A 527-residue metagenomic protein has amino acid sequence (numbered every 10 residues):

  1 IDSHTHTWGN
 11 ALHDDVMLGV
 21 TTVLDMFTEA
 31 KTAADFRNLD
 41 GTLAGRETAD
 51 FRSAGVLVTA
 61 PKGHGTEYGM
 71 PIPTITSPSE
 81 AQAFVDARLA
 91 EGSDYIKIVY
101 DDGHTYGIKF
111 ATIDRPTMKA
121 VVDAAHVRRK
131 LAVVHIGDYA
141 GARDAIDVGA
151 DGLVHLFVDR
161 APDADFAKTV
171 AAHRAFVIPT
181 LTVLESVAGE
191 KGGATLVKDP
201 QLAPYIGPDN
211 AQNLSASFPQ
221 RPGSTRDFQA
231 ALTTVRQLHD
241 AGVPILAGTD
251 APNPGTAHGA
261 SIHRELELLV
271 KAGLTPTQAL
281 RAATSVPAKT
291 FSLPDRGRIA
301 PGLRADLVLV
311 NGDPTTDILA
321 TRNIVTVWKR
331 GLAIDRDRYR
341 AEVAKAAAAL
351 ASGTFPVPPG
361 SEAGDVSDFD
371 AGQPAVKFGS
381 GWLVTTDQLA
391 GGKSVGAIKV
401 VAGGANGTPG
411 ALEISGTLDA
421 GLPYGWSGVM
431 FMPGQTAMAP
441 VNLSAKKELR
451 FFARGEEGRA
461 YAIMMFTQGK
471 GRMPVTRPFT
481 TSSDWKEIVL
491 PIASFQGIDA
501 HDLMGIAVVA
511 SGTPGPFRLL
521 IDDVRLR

Functional and structural regions predicted by a protein language model:
I1-R46, P61-E67, A140-V148, H155: Metal-associated gating/positioning segment near the N- to mid-region
I1-T5, V23-L24, F51-G55, I96-I98 (+4 more regions): Hydrophobic faces of well-ordered beta-strands that scaffold small-molecule active sites in alpha/beta enzyme cores
I1-T7, G65-A83, L131: Active-site mouth loops of central-metabolism enzymes
T7-D14, T74-A87, I136-R143: Short, acidic/polar
L43-L57, A111-V134, R174-P179: Alpha-helix-loop-beta-strand connector modules within alpha/beta enzyme cores
A83-Y106, F157-A272, A346: Active-site neighborhoods of metal-dependent hydrolases
A257-A260, T275-L280, A288-I324: Acidic, glycine-enriched loop/beta-strand segments at the rims of small-molecule binding/catalytic pockets
F355-R527: Beta-rich carbohydrate-recognition modules and glycan-binding surfaces
